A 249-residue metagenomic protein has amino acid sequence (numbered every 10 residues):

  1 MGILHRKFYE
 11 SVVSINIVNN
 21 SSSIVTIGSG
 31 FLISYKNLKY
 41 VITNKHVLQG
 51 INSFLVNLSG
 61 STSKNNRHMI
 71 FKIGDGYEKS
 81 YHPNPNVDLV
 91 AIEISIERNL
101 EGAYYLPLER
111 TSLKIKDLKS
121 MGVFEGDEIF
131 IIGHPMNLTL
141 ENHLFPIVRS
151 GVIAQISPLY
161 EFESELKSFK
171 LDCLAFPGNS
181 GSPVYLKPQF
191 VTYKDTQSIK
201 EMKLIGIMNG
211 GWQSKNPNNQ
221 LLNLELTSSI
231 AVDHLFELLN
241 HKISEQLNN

Functional and structural regions predicted by a protein language model:
M1, I17-S22: Short, surface-exposed loop/strand segments
M1, V13, L247-N249: Disordered regulatory segments flanking catalytic cores
I3-H5, I33: Long protein-protein interaction modules used by eukaryotic assembly/scaffold proteins
H5-R6, L186-N249: C-terminal subregion of chymotrypsin/trypsin-like serine protease catalytic domains
Y9-V13, V18-N19, I27, S34-K36 (+6 more regions): Serine endopeptidase catalytic core focused on the charge-relay Asp
T43: Cytochrome P450 catalytic-core helices
H46: Histidine-centered active-site/metal-ligand motif
